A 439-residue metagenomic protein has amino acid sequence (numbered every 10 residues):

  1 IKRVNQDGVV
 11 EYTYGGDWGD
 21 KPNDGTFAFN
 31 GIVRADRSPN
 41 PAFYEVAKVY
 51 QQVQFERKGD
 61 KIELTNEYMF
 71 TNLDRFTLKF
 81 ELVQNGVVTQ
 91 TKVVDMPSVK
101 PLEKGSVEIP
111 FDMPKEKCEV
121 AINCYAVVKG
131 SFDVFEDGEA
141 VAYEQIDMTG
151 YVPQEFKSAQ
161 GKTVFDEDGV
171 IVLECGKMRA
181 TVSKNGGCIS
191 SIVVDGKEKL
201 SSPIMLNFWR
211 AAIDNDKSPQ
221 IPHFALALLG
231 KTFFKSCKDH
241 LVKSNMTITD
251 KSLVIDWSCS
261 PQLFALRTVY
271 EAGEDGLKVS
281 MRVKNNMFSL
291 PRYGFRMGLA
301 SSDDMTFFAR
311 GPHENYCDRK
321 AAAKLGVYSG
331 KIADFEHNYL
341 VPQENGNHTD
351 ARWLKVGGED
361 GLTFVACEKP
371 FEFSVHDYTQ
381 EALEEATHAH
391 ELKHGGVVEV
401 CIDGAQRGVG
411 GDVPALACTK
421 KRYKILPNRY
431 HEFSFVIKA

Functional and structural regions predicted by a protein language model:
I1-G59, Y68-D74, K79-V87: Extended substrate-binding grooves/exosites of carbohydrate-active enzymes
V46, L64, C124, K177 (+1 more regions): Conserved, mostly hydrophobic/aromatic
K61-M69, R282, V436: Short edge beta-strand/loop segments characteristic of extracellular beta-sandwich folds
R75, K104, K117-A121, Y430: Extracellular Ig-like/FN3 beta-sandwich strand-entry sites
L82-V93, A300-R310: Short aromatic-acidic-glycine turn motif
G86-K117: Intrinsically disordered, low-complexity Pro/Gly/Ser/Thr-rich segments with frequent PxxP/GP/PP motifs and embedded
P114-Q154: Terminal connector regions
K115-K117, G150-A439: Beta-strand/loop-rich accessory regions of lumenal/periplasmic or secreted enzymes, predominantly carbohydrate-active
